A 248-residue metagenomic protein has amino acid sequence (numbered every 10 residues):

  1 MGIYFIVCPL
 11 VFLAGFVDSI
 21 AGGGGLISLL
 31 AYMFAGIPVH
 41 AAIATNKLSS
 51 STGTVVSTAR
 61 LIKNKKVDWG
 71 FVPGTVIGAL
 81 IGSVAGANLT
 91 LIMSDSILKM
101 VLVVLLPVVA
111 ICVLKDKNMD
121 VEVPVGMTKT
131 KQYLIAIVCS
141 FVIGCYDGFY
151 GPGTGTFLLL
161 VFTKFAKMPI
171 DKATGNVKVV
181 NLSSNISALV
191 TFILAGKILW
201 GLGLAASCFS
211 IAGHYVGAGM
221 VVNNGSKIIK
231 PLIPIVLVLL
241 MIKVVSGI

Functional and structural regions predicted by a protein language model:
M1-P38, P124-T174: Selected transmembrane alpha-helices and immediately adjacent juxtamembrane segments of polytopic inner-membrane
I3-V7, F71, T75, K99-L102 (+2 more regions): Residue-level signature of transmembrane alpha-helical entry/exit and packing/kink sites in multi-pass membrane
Y4, K47, L102-L106, A110 (+4 more regions): Residues within membrane-spanning alpha-helices of integral membrane proteins, especially the hydrophobic core/packing
C8, F12, F16, K47 (+11 more regions): Residue-level signature of the transmembrane alpha-helical core of multi-pass small-molecule transporters
I37-N46, G70-F71, M168-K178: Membrane-interface alpha-helices at helix entry/exit sites of multi-pass transporters
A44-I97, N185-I235: Selective hydrophobic functional segments
V56-N64, V103-T128, G219, M241-I248: Transmembrane helix exit motif
V142-Y150, A188-G196, G203, L240-I248: Hydrophobic alpha-helical transmembrane segments in multi-pass integral membrane proteins
